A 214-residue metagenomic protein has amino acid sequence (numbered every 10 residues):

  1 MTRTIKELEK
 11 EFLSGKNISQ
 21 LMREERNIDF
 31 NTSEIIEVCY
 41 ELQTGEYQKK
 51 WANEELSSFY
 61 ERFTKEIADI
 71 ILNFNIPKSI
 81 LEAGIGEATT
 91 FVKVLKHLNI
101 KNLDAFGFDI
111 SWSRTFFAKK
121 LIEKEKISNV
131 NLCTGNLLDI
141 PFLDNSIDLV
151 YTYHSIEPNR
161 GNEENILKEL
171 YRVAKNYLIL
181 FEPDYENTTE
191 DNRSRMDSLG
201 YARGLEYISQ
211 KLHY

Functional and structural regions predicted by a protein language model:
M1-S33: N-terminal auxiliary segments of SAM/dcSAM-dependent transferases
E41-R62: Class I SAM-dependent methyltransferase Rossmann-like catalytic core, especially the SAM/SAH-binding loop
S57-I76: Conserved alpha-helix/loop element of class I SAM-dependent methyltransferases that forms part of the SAM/SAH-binding
E87-N129, C133-N136: Class I SAM-dependent methyltransferase SAM/SAH-binding core
Y151: A conserved beta-strand element that flanks and buttresses the S-adenosyl-L-methionine
P158-E169: A short, conserved alpha-helix within the catalytic core of class I
K175-E186: Conserved beta-strand signature within the Rossmann-like core of class I S-adenosyl-L-methionine
M196-H213: Short alpha-helix
